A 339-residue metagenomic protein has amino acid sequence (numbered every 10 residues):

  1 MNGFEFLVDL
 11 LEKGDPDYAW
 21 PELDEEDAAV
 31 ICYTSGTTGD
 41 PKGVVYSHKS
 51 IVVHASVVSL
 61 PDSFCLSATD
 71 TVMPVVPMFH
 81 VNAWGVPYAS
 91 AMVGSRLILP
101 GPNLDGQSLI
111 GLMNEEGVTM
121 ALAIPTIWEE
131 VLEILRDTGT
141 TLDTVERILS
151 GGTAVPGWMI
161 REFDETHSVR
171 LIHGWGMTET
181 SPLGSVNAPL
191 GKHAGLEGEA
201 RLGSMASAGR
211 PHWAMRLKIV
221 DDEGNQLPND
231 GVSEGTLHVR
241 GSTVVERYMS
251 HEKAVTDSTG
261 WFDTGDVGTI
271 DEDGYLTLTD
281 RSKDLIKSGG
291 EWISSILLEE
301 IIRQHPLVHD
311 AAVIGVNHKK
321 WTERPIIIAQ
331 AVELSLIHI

Functional and structural regions predicted by a protein language model:
M1-E25, L135, R201: ANL superfamily adenylate-forming
G14-E26, I31-M73, G85, S95: Conserved adenylate-forming
T34, I337-I339: Conserved small/polar residues in nucleotide/adenosyl-binding loops
V52-T71, F79-T119, I134-L135: Conserved AMP-binding/adenylation subdomain of ANL enzymes
V118-A123, L132-G203, R216, E223 (+2 more regions): Gly/Ser/Thr-rich phosphate-binding loop
A121, G241, E246-R247, V267-L336: AMP-binding/adenylate-forming catalytic core of the ANL superfamily
S168, A200-M205, D230, S242-D271 (+2 more regions): Conserved ANL (AMP-binding/adenylate-forming) active-site segment centered on the GW(Y/F)…HTG consensus within
P211-H238, E272-D273, S335: Conserved beta-loop-beta connector loops within the AMP-binding
